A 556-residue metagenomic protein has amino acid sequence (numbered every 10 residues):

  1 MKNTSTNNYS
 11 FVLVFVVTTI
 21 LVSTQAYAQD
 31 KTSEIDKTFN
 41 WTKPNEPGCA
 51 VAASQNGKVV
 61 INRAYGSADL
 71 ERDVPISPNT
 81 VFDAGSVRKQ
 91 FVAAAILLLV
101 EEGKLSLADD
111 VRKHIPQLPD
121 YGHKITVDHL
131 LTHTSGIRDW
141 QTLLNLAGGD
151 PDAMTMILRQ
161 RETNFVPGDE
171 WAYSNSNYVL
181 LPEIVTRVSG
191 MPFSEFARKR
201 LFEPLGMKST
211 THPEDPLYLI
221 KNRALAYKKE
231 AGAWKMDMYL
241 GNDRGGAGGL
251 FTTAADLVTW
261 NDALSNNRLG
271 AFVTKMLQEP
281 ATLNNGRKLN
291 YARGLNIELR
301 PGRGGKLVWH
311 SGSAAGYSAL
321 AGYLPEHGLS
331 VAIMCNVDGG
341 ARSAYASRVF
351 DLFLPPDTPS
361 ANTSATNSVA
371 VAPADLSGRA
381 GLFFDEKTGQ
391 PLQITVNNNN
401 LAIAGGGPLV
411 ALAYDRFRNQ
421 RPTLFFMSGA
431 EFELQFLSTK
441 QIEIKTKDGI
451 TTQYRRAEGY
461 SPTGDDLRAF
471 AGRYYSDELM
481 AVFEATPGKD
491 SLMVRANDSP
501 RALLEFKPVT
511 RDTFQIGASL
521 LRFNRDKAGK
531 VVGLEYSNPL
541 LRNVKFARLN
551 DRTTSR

Functional and structural regions predicted by a protein language model:
K2-L13: Bacterial N-terminal signal peptides that target proteins for export
V12-S23: Bacterial N-terminal signal peptides
T24-A28: Sec/Tat signal peptide C-region and signal peptidase I cleavage site
Q29-R63, S189-K199, E203, K235-L503 (+1 more regions): Catalytic loop of the DD-peptidase/beta-lactamase superfamily, centered on the K-T-G motif and neighboring
D30-A84, K104-D109, P151-Q160, K235: Short, conserved catalytic-motif segment at the N-terminal edge
E34, P78, D83-V87, L99-T142 (+3 more regions): Active-site helix/loop module of the DD-peptidase/beta-lactamase fold, centered on the serine-lysine SxxK catalytic
A64, Q141-L219, R223, A233-V258 (+1 more regions): Catalytic-site signature segments of enzymes, centered on catalytic residues
